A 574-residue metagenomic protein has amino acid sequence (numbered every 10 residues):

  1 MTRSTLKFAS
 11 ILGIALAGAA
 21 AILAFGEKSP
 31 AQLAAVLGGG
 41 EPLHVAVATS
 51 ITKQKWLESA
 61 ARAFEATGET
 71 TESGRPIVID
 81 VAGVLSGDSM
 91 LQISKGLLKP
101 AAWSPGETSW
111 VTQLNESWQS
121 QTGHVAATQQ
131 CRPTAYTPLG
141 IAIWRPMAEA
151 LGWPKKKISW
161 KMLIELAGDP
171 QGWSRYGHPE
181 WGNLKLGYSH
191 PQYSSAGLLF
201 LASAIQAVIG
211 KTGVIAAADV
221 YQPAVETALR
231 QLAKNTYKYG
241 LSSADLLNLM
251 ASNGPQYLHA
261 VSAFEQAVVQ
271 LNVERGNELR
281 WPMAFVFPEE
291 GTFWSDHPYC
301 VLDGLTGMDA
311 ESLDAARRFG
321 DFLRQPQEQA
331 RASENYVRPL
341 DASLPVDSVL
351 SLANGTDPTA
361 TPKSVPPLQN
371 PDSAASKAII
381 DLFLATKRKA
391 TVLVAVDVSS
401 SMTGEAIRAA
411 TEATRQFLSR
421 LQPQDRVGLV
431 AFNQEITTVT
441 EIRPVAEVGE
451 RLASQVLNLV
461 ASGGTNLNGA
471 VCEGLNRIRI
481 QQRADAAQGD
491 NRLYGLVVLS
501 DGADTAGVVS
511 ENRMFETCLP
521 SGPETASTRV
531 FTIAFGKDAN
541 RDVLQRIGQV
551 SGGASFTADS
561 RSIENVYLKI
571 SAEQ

Functional and structural regions predicted by a protein language model:
T2-G13, G18-G26, D303-V392: Extracellular/periplasmic juxtamembrane helices and adjacent flexible linkers that interface with membrane partners
R3-K7, G13, A31-G182, H190-Y193: N-terminal segment of the mature folded domain
V125-I141, A224-T236, G240-L241, E278-T306 (+1 more regions): Periplasmic-binding protein-like
K155-P170, K185-Q192, P298-R338, S500: Bilobed periplasmic-binding protein/Venus flytrap-like ligand-binding cleft at the lobe interface of extracytoplasmic
A202-F287: Ligand-binding pocket segment of bilobal, Venus flytrap-like solute-binding proteins
K387-P444, L467-G474, G495-L499, A534-F535 (+1 more regions): Von Willebrand factor
R426-N458, L475-A487, G507-N512, N540-Q549: Short beta-strand-loop
G502-V550, F556-A558, L568-I570: VWA/integrin I-like adhesion module and closely mimicked acidic/polar interface patches used
